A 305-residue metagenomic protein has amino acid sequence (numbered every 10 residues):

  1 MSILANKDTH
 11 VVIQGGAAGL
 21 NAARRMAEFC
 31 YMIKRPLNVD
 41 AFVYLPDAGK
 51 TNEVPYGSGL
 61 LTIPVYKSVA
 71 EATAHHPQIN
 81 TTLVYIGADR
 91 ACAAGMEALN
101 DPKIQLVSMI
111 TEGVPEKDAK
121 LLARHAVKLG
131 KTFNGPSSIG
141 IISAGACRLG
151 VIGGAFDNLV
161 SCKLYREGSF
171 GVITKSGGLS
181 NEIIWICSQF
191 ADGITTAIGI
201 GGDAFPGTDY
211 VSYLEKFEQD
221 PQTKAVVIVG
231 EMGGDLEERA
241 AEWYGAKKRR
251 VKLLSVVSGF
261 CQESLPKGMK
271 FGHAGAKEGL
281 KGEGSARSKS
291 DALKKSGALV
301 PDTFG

Functional and structural regions predicted by a protein language model:
M1-G305: Catalytic-core regions of core metabolic enzymes, especially those transforming organic acids/acyl-group intermediates
